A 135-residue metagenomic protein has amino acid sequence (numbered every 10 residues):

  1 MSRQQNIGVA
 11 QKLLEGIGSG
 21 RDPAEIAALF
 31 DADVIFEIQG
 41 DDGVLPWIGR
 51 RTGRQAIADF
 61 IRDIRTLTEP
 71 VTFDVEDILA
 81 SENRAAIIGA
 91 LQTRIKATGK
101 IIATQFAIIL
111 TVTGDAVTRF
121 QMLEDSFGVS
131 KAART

Functional and structural regions predicted by a protein language model:
M1-A32, R134-T135: Short, low-complexity N-terminal intrinsically disordered segments enriched in polar/charged residues
A32-D77, E82: A solvent-exposed, acidic/Ser-Thr-rich amphipathic alpha-helical stretch
P46, G128-T135: A short, polar/charged loop-to-alpha-helix boundary motif
L67, T93-A103: Short, cysteine-centered beta-strand-loop-beta hairpins and adjacent loop/turn segments enriched in charged/polar
F73-I78, Q92-T93, Q105-T111: Hydrophobic/aromatic beta-strand elements that line small-molecule binding cavities or substrate pockets in beta-rich
E82-L91: A short hydrophobic beta-strand element
A107-K131: Short beta-strand edge/turn micro-motifs at domain boundaries
